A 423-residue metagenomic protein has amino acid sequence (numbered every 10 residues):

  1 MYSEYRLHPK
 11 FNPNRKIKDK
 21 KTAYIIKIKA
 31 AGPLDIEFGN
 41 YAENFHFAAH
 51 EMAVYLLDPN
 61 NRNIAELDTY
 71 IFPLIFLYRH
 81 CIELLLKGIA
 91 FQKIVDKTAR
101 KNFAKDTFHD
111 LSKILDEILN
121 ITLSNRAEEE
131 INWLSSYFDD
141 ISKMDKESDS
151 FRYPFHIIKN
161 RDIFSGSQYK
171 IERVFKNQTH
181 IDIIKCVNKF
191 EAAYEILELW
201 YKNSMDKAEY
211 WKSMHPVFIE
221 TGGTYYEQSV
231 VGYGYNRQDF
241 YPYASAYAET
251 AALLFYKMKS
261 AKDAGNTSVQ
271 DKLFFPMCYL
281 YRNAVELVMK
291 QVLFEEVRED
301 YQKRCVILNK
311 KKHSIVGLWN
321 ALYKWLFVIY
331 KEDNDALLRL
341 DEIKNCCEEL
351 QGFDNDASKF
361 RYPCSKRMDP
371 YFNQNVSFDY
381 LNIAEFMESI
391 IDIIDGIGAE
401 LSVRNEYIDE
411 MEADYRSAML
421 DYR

Functional and structural regions predicted by a protein language model:
M1-R423: Domain-scale activation on soluble regions of proteins
